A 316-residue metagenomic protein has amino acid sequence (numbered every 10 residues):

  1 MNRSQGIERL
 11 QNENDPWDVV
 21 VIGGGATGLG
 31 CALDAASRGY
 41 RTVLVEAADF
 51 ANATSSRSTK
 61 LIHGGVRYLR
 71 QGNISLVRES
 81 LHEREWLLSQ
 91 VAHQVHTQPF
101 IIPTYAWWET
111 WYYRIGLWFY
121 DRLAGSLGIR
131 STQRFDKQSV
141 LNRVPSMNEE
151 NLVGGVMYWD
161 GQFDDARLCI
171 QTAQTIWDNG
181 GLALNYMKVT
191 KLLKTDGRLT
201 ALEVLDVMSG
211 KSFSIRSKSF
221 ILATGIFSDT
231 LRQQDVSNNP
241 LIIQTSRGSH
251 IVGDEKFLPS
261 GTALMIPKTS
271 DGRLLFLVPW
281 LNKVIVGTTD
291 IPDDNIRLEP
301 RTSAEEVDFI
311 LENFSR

Functional and structural regions predicted by a protein language model:
M1-V19, D34-R38: Extreme N-terminal leader/targeting segments of oxidoreductases
D15-W17, S209-S219: Core beta-strand elements of the Rossmann-like FAD/NAD(P) dinucleotide-binding domain in flavoenzyme oxidoreductases
G23-G25, A47: Glycine-rich Rossmann-fold phosphate-binding loop(s) that bind the pyrophosphate of adenine dinucleotide cofactors
G28: N-terminal Rossmann-fold NAD(P) dinucleotide-binding loop
A36-S56: Glycine-rich FAD pyrophosphate-binding loop
V45, H93-H96, S214-I215, L222-R316: Active-site substrate-recognition segment that forms the wall of the catalytic cavity or substrate channel
K60-R143, L275: Dinucleotide-binding Rossmann-like beta1-alpha1 core, especially the glycine-rich loop that anchors the ADP
T104-G180, L184, L192-R198, E203: Flavin (FAD/FMN) cofactor-binding and adjacent substrate-gating region of FAD-dependent oxidoreductase domains
